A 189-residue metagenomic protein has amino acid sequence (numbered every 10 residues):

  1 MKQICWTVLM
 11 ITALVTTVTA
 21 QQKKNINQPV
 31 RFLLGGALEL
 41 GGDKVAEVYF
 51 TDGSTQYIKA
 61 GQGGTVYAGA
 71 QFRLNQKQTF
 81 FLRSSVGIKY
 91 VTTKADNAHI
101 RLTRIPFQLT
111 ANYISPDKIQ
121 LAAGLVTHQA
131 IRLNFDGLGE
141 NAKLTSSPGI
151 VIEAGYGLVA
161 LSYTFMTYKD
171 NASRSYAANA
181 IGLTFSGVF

Functional and structural regions predicted by a protein language model:
M1-Q28: Cleavable N-terminal export/targeting peptides
A20-Q78, T164-F189: Short glycine/proline- and aromatic-enriched beta-strand/turn motifs that initiate or cap beta-hairpins
Q28-F32, I58-V66, R101-F107, Q129 (+3 more regions): Residues that define the transmembrane beta-barrel architecture of outer-membrane proteins
L38-K44, F72, V86-K94, S115 (+3 more regions): Transmembrane beta-strands of outer-membrane beta-barrel pores
T51-I58, K94-A98, N134-L144, Y168-S173: Extracellular loop and loop/strand-boundary signature of outer-membrane beta-barrel proteins
Q56, R83-R104: Surface-exposed loop and membrane-interface regions of Gram-negative outer-membrane beta-barrel proteins
K77-L82, K118-L121, Y156-Y163: Repeated loop/turn-to-beta-strand initiation elements of outer-membrane beta-barrel proteins
D96-F135: Surface-exposed, polar helix/loop patches in the mature regions of secreted/periplasmic/lumenal proteins that form
